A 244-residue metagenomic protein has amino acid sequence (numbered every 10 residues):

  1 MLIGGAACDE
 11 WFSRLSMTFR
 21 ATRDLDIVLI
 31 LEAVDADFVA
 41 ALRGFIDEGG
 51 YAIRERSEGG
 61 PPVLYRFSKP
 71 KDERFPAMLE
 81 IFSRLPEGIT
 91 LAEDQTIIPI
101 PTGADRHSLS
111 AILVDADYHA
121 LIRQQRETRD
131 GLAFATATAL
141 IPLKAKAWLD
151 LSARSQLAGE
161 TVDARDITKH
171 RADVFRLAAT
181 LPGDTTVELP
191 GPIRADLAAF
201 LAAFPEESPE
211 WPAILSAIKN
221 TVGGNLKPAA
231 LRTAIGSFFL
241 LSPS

Functional and structural regions predicted by a protein language model:
M1-S244: Compositionally biased terminal segments of proteins
